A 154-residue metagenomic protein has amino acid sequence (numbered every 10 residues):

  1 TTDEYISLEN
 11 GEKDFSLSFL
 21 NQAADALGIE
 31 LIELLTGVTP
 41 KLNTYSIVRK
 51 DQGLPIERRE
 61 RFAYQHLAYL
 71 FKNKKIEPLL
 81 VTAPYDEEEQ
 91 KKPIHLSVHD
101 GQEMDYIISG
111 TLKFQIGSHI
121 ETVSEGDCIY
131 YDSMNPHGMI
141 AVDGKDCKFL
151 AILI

Functional and structural regions predicted by a protein language model:
T1-F15: Recognition helix of helix-turn-helix/homeodomain-like DNA-binding domains that insert into the DNA major groove
S16-E33, T39: DNA major-groove recognition helix of helix-turn-helix/homeodomain DNA-binding modules
T36-Q65, I140: Short, charged recognition helix plus adjacent turn of helix-turn-helix-like nucleic-acid-binding domains
L54-K91, I154: A short glycine-rich, His/Asp/Glu-containing loop-to-beta-strand
F62-A63, K74, S124-E125, S133-I154: Ligand-binding loop in jelly-roll beta-barrel domains
L67, G117-S133: Short acidic-glycine-tyrosine-enriched beta hairpin
N73-I76, E88-E103, E125: A short beta-loop-beta micro-motif enriched in histidine and acidic residues
T82-P84, S97-F114: Short, conserved beta-strand element in jelly-roll/cupin
